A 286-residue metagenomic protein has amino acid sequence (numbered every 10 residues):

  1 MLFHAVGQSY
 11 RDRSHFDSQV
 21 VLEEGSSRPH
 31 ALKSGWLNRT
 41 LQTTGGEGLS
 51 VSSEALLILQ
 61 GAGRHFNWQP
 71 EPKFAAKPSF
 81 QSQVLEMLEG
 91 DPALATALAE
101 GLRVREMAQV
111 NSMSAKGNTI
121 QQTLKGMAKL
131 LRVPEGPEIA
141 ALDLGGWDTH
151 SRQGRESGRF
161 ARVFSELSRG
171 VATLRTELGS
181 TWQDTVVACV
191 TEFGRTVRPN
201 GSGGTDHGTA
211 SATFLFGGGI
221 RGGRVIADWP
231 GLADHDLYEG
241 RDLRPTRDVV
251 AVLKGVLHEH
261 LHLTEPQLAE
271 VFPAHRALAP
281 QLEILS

Functional and structural regions predicted by a protein language model:
M1-S180, A212-L215, G219, R224-S286: Feature for exported/extracytoplasmic and membrane-associated proteins, marking the mature portion
V171, R175-S202: Metal-dependent active-site segment of extracytoplasmic phospho-/sulfohydrolases and closely related
F193-R224: Histidine-centered active-site microenvironments of extracellular/periplasmic hydrolases and transferases
